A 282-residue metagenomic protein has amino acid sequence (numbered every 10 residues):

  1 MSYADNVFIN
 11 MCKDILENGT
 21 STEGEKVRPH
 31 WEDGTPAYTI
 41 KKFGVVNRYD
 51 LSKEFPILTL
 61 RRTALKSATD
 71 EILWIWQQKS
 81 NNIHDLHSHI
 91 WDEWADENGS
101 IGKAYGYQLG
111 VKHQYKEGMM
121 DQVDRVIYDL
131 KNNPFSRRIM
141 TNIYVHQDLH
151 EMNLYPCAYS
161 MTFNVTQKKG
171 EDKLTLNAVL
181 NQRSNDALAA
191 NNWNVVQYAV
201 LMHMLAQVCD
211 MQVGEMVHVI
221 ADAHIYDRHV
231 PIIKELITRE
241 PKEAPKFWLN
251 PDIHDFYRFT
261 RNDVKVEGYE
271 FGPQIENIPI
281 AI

Functional and structural regions predicted by a protein language model:
M1-I282: Terminal, non-catalytic protein-protein interaction segments that mediate quaternary/complex assembly
